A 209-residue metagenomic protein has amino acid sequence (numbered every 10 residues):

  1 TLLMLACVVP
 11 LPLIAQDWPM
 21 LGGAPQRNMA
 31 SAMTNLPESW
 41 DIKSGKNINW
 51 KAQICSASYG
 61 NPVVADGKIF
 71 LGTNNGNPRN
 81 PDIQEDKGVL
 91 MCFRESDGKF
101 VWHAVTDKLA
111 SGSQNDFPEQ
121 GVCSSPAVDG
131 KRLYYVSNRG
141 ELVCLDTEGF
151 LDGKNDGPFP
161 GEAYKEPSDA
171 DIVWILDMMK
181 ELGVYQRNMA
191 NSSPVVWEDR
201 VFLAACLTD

Functional and structural regions predicted by a protein language model:
T1-P12: Bacterial N-terminal signal peptides
A15-D209: Noncatalytic, solvent-exposed loop/strand surfaces of beta-propeller-type extracellular/periplasmic domains
